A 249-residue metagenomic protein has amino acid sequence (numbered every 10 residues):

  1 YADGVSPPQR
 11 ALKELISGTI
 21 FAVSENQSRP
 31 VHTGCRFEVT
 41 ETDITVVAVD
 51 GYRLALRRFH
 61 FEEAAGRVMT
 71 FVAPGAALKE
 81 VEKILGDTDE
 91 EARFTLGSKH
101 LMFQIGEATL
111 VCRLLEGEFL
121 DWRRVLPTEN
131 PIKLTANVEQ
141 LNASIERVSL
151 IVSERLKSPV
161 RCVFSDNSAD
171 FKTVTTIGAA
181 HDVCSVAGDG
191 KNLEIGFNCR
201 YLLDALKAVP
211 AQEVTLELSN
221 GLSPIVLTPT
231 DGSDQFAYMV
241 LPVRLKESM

Functional and structural regions predicted by a protein language model:
Y1-M249: Structural preference for solvent-exposed beta-strand-turn elements and adjacent flexible terminal/loop segments within
